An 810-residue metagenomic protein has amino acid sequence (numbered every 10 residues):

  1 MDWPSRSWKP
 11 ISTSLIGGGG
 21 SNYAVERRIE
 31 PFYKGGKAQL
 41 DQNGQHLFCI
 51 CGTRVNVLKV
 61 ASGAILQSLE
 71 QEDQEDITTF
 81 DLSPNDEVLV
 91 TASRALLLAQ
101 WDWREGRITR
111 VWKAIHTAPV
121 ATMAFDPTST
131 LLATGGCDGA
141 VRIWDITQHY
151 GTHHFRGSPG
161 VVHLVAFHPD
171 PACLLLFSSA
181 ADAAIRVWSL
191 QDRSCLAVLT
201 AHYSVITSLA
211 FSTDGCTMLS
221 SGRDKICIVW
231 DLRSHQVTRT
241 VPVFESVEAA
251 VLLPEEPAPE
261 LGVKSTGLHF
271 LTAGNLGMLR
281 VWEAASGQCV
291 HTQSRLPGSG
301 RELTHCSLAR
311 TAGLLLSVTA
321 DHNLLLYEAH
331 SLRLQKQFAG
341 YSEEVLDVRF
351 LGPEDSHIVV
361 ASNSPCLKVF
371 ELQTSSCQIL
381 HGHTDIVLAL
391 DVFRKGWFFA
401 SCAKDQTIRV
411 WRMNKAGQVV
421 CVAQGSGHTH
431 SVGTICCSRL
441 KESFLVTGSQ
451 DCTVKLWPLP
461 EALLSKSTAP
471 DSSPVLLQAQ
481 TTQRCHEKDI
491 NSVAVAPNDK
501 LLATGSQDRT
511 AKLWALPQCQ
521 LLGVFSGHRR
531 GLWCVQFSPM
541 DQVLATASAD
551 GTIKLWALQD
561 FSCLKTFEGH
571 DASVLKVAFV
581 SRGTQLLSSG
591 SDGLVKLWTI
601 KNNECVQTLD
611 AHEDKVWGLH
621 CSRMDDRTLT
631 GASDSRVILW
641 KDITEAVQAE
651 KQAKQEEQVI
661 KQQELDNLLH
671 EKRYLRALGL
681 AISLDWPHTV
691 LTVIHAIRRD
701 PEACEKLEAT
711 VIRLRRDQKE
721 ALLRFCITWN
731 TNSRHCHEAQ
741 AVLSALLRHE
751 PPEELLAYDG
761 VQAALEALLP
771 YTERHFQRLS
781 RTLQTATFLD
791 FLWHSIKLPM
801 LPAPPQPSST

Functional and structural regions predicted by a protein language model:
M1-S62, E256-A258, G267-L268, N275 (+4 more regions): Intrinsically disordered, low-complexity acidic/Ser/Thr/Pro-rich linker and tail segments in large eukaryotic scaffolds
A24-E26, L66-S68, T109-V111, Y150-H153 (+12 more regions): A structural motif specific to WD40 beta-propellers
I29-K34, Q71-I77, K113-V120, R156-V162 (+12 more regions): WD40/WD-repeat beta-propeller blade N-cap
K34, N43, D76, N85 (+34 more regions): WD40/WD-repeat beta-propeller blade-loop signature
A38-G44, D81-D86, M123-S129, A166-C173 (+12 more regions): Loop/turn segments within WD40 beta-propeller blades
I50-C51, A92-A95, G135-D138, S178-D182 (+12 more regions): Conserved strand-to-loop turn within each blade of WD40 beta-propeller repeats
V55-K59, L98-D102, V141-D145, V165 (+14 more regions): WD40-repeat beta-propellers
E702-T810: Extended acidic/polar alpha-helical scaffold segments
